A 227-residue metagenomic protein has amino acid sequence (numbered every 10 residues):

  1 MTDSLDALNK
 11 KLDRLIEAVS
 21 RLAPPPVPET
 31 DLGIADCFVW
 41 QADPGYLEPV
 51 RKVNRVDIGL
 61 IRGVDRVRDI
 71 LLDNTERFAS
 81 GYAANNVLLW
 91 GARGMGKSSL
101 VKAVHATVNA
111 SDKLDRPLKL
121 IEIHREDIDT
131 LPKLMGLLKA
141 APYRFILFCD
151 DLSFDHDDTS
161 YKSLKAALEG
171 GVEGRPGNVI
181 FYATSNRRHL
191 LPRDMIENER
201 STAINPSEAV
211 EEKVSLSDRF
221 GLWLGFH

Functional and structural regions predicted by a protein language model:
T2-A7, Y46-I70: Dynamic helix-loop-helix/coil hinge segments at AAA+ ATPase domain boundaries and subdomain interfaces
T2-P49: Interdomain "pre-motor" coupling segment immediately N-terminal to P-loop NTPase/helicase cores
V50-K52, E76-A84: Phosphate-binding P-loop
R66-S80: Pre-Walker A adenine-sensing motif
G81-A103: Walker A/P-loop nucleotide-binding motif
T107-F145, S153-D157: AAA+/P-loop NTPase substrate/partner-engagement loops
N109-A110, G136-A140, D155-A203: Conserved catalytic/switch belt of AAA+ P-loop NTPases
S201-V214, G221-H227: Conserved AAA+ ATPase "SRH/arginine-finger" region at the nucleotide-binding site
